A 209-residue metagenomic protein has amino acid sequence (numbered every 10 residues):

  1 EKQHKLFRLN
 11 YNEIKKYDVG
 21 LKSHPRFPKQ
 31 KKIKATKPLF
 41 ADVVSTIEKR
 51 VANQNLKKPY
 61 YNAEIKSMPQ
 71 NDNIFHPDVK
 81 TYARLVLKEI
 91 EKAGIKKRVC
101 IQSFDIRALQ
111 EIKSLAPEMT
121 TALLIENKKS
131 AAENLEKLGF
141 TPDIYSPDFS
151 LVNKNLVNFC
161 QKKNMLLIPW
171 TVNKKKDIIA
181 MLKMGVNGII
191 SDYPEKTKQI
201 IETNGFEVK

Functional and structural regions predicted by a protein language model:
E1-I106, Q110-T120, F140-P142, P147 (+1 more regions): Metal-dependent phosphodiesterase/phospholipase catalytic core, i.e., the His/Asp/Glu-rich active-site region
M119-K209: C-terminal active-site rim and adjoining tail of enzyme catalytic domains
